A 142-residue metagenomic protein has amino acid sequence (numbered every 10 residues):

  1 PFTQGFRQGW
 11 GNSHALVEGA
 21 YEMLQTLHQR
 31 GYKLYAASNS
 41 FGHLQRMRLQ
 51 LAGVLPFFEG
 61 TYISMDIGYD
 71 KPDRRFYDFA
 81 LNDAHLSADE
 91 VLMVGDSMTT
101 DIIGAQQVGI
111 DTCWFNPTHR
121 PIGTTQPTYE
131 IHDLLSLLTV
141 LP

Functional and structural regions predicted by a protein language model:
P1-G19: Metal-dependent phosphoesterase signature
Y21, Q25-H28, K33-P142: Asp-based, Mg2+/Mn2+-dependent phosphohydrolase catalytic module
